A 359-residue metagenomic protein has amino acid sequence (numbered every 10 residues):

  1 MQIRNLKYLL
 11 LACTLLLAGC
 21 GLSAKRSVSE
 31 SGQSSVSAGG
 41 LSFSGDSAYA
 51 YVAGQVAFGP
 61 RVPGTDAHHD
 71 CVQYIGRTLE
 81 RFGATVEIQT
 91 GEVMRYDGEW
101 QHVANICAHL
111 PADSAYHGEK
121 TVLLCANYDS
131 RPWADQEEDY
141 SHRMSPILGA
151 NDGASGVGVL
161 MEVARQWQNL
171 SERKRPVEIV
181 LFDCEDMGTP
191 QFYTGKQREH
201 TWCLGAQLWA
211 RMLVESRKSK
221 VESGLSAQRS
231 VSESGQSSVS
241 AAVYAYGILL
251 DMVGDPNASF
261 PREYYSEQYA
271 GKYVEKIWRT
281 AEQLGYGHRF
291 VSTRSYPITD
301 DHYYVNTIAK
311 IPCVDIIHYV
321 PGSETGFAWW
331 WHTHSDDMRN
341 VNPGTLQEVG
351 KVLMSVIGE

Functional and structural regions predicted by a protein language model:
M1-L17, A24-G39, V214-A242: Short, basic, low-complexity termini and linkers enriched in Ser/Thr/Gly/Pro that act as targeting/leader peptides
A38-S42, A57-D66, V93-Y96, H142-A154 (+5 more regions): Second-shell loop/turn segments in exported
S47-V52, F58, A67, C71 (+8 more regions): Stable alpha-helical elements in mature extracytoplasmic
A50-Y116: A non-catalytic alpha/beta surface segment that caps or lines the substrate-entry region of metallo-dependent hydrolase
V62-P63, E92-R95, S114-A115, Y128-P132 (+5 more regions): Solvent-exposed loop/turn segments at secondary-structure junctions within structured extracellular/periplasmic domains
I88, C107, T121-C125, G149 (+4 more regions): Structural recognition of the beta-strand scaffold that forms the well-ordered cores of secreted hydrolase catalytic
M144-K272: Acidic/histidine-rich catalytic neighborhood of metal-dependent amide-processing enzymes
Y246, V253-E359: Active-site-adjacent substrate-binding region of metalloamidase/peptidase-like peptide-processing proteins
